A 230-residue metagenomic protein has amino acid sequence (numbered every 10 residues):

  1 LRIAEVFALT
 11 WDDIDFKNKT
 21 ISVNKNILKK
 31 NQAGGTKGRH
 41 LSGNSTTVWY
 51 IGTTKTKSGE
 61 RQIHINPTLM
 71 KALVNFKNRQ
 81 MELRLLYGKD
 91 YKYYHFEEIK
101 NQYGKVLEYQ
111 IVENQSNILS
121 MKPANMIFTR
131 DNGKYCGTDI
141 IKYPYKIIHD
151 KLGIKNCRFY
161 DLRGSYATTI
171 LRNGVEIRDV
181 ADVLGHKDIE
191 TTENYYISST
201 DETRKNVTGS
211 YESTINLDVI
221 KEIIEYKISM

Functional and structural regions predicted by a protein language model:
L1-G35, R178-D179: Short, charged phosphate-coordinating catalytic segments
R2-E5, I140-K151, R163-K187, Y195: C-terminal catalytic core of tyrosine-transesterase DNA break-rejoin enzymes
L9, F76-R79, Y195: Residue-level signal for well-ordered alpha-helical positions
N18, K25-E60, L69, E82-L83 (+4 more regions): C-terminal secondary-structure termini that scaffold catalytic or DNA-interacting sites
I27, L184-G209: Catalytic-site neighborhood detector that most strongly recognizes the C-terminal catalytic loop/helix of tyrosine
T54-T56, T129, S165-T168, T191-T192 (+1 more regions): Ser/Thr-centric signal marking residues that sit in or immediately flank functional binding/regulatory motifs
E60, H64-I154: Active-site/catalytic core of tyrosine-dependent DNA strand-transfer enzymes
G137, I141, F159, R163 (+1 more regions): Hydrophobic (often cysteine-bearing) scaffold residues that line and stabilize catalytic clefts of nucleotide/cofactor
